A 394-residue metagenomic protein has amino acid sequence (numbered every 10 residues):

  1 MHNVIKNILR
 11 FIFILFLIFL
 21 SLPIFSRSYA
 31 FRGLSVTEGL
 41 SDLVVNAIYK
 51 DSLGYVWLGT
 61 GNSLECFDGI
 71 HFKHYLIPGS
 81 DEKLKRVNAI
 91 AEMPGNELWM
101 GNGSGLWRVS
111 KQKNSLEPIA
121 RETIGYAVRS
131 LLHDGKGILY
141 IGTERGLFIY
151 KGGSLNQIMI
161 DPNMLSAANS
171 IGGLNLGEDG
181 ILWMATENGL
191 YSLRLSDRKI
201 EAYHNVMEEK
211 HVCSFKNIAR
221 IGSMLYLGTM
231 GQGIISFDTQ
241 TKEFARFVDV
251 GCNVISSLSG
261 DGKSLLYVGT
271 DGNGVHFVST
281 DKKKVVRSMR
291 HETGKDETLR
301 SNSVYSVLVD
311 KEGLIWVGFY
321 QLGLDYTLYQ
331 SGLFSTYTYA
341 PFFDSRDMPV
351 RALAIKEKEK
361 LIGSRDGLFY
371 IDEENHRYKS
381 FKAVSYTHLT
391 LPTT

Functional and structural regions predicted by a protein language model:
M1-L391: Carboxylate-rich, polar loop motifs that coordinate divalent cations or form catalytic acidic clusters
T394: Conserved AMP-binding A3 loop
